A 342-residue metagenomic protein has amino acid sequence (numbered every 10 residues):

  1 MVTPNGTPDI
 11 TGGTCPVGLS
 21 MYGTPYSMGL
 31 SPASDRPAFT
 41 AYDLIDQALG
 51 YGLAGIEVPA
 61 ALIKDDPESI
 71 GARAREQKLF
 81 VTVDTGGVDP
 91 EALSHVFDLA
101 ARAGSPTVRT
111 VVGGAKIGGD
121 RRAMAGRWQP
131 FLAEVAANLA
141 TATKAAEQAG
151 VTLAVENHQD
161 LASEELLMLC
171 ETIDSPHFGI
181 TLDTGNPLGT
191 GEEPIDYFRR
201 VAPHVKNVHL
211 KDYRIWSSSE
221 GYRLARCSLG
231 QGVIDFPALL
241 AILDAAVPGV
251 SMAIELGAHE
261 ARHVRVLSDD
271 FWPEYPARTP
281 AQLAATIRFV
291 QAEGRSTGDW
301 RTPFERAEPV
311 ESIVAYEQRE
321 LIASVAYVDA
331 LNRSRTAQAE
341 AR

Functional and structural regions predicted by a protein language model:
V2-L30, S34, A38, Y42 (+3 more regions): Histidine-acidic metal/acid-base catalytic patches
P4, D46, I63, E68 (+2 more regions): Active-site acidic/histidine proton-transfer and metal-coordination neighborhood in alpha/beta enzyme cores
C15-T24, I56-V58, L79-T85, V108-T110 (+4 more regions): Hydrophobic faces of well-ordered beta-strands that scaffold small-molecule active sites in alpha/beta enzyme cores
I45-L62: N-terminal substrate-binding region of glycoside hydrolase catalytic domains
G50-Y51, R102-A103, P203: Structural motif
P59-A60, P67, G257-H259: Short, solvent-exposed turn/loop segments enriched in Gly/Ser/Thr/Pro and often Arg
G185: Adenine-nucleotide cofactor-binding loop residues
